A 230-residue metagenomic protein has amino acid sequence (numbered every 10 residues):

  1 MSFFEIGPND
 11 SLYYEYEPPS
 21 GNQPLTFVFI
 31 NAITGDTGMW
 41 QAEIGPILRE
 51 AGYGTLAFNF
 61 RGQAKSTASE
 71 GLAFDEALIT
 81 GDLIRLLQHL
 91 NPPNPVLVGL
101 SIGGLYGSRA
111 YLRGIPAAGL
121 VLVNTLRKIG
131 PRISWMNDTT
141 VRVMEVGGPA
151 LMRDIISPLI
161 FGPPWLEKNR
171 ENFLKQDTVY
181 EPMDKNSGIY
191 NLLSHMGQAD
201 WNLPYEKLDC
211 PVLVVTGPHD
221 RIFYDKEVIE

Functional and structural regions predicted by a protein language model:
P8-A68: Conserved HGGG/HGGXW glycine-rich cap/lid loop of the alpha/beta-hydrolase fold
S20-N22, H89-P93, L208: Glycine-rich phosphate-binding loop signature in dinucleotide/nucleotide-binding domains
E50, G54-V98: Active-site loop/oxyanion-hole signature of alpha/beta-hydrolase fold enzymes
G99, G103-G104: Catalytic nucleophile loop
L105-G147: Flexible "cap/lid" loop of the alpha/beta hydrolase fold
P131-I133, P149-E206: Conserved alpha/beta-hydrolase catalytic His-Asp/Glu region
L208, V214-T216, D220: Short beta-strand/loop motif that positions the catalytic acidic residue of the alpha/beta-hydrolase fold
R221-E227: Conserved alpha/beta-hydrolase "acid-adjacent" motif
